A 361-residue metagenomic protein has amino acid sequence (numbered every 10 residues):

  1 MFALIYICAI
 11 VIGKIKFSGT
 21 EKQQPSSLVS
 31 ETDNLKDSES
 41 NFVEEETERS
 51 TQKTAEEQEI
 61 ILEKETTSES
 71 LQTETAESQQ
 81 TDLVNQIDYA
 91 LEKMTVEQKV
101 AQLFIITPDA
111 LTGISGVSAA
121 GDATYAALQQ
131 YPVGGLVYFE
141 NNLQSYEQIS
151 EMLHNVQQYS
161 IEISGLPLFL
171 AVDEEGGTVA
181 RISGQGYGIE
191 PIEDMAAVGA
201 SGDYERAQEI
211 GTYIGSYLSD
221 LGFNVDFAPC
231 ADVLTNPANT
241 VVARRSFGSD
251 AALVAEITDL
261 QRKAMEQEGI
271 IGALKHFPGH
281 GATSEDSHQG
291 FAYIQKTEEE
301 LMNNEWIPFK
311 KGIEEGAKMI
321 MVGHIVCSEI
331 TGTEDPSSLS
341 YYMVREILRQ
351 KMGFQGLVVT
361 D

Functional and structural regions predicted by a protein language model:
F2-D33, E39-E46, E59-L170, E174-G184: N-terminal hydrophobic targeting/anchoring segments and the immediately downstream early-domain regions of hydrolases
E77, Y89, A110-S115, G135-S145 (+4 more regions): Second-shell loop/turn segments in exported
T95, S115-G116, A120, S145-S164 (+4 more regions): Second-shell residues forming the walls of enzyme active-site clefts
I105, V137, D226-F227, A273 (+1 more regions): Conserved beta-strand positions in the central sheet of alpha/beta enzyme cores
D109-T112, V172-Q185, N224-L234, L274-H280: Short glycine-enriched loops at secondary-structure junctions
G113-Q129, A207-I214, M302-P308: Short, acidic/polar
L168-G211: Substrate-binding cleft of extracellular glycoside hydrolase catalytic domains
E193-F223, A228-A251, T258, R262 (+1 more regions): A substrate-binding/cap region within the structured catalytic cores of diverse enzymes
